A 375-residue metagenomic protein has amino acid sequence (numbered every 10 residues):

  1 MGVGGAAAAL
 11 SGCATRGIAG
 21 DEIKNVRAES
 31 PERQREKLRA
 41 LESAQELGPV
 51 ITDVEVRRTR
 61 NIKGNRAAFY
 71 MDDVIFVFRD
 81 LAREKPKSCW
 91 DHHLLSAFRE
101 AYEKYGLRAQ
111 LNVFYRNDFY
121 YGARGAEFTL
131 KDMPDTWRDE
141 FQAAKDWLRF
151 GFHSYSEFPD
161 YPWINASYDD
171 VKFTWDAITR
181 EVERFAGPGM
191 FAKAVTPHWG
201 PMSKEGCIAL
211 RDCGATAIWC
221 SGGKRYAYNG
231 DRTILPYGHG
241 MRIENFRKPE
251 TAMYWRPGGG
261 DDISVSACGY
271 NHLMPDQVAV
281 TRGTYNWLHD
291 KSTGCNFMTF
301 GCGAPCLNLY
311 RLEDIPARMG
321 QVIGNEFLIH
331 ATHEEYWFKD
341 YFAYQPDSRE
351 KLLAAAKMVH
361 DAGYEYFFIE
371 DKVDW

Functional and structural regions predicted by a protein language model:
M1-A19: N-terminal export signals
A19-G20, A28: Boundary at the C-terminal end of the N-terminal hydrophobic targeting segment
Q34-V56, Y121-G125, G189, P201-I329: Active-site-adjacent pocket scaffolds in enzyme catalytic domains
K37-D139, F191: Active-site beta->alpha N-cap acidic-glycine motif
G48, I218-G222, I329-W375: C-terminal domain-boundary segment and adjacent tail
D72-V74, F114-N117, Y155, P197-G200 (+3 more regions): An acidic- and aromatic-residue-enriched active-site/binding cleft used to recognize and process polar
E84-F98, R124-R138, Y168-E181, N308-P316 (+1 more regions): Well-ordered, non-membrane alpha-helical segments in soluble/globular domains
R108-S203, Y226-G230, E326, E334-F338: Metal-dependent polysaccharide deacetylase catalytic core of the NodB/CE4 family, i.e., the active-site-bearing domain
